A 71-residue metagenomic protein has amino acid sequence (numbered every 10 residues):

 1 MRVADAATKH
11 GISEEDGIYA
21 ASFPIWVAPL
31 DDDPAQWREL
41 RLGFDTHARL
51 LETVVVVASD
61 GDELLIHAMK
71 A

Functional and structural regions predicted by a protein language model:
M1-A71: Ribonuclease/tRNase effector modules and their secretory precursors
